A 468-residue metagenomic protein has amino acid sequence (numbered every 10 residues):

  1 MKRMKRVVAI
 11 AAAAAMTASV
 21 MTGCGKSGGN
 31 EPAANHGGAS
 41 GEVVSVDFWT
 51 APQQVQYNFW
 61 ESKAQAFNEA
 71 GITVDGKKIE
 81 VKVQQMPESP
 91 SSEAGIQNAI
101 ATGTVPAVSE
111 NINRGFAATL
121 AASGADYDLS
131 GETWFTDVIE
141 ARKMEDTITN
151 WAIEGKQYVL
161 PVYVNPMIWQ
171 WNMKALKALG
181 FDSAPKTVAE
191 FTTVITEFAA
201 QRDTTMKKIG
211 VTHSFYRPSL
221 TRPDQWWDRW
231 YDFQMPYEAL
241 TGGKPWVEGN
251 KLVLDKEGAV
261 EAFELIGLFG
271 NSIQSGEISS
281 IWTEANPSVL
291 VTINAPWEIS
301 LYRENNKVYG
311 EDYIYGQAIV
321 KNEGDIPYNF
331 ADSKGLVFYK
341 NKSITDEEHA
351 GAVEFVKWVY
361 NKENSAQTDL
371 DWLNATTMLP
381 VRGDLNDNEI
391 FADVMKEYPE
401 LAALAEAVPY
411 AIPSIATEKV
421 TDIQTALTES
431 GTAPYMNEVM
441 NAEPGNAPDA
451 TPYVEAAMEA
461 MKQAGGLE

Functional and structural regions predicted by a protein language model:
M1-V46, E455-E468: Short, low-complexity disordered leader/linker segments with a strong preference for bacterial N-terminal type II
G41-Q54, K78-Q85, V108, Y158: Short, well-ordered beta-strand elements
T73-K143, K177-K186, S288-V291, K307-V308: Extracytoplasmic "Venus flytrap"/periplasmic binding protein-like
D75-K77, T102, A178-L179, V260 (+2 more regions): Extracytoplasmic/periplasmic substrate-recognition and gating elements
I112-M167, K207, G310-I319, D393 (+1 more regions): Hinge/lid segment of periplasmic solute-binding proteins
A152-V162, M167, T192-K251: Extracytoplasmic/periplasmic solute-binding protein
K177, E389, D393, A403-E468: Conserved C-terminal helix/tail region of periplasmic/extracytoplasmic solute-binding proteins
I195-T196, G242-E277: Glycine-centered hinge/linker elements that transmit conformational signals in sensory and ligand-binding systems
